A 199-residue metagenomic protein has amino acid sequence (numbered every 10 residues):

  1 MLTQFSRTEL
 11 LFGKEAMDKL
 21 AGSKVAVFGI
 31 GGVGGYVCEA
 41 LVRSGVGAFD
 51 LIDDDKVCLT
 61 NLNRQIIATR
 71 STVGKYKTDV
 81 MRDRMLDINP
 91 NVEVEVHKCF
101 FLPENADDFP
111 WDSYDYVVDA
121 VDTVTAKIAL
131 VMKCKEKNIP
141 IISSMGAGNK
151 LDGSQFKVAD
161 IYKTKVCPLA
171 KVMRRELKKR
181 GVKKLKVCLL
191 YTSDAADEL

Functional and structural regions predicted by a protein language model:
M1-A26: N-terminal charged helix/coil linker that caps or initiates catalytic domains
V33: Hydrophobic/small residue at the entry helix of a nucleotide-binding pocket
R43-A48: Conserved S-adenosyl-L-methionine
D53-I88: Glycine-rich phosphate-binding loop and adjoining beta1-alpha1-beta2 segment of Rossmann-like nucleotide-binding folds
K98-N105: Conserved SAM/SAH-binding loop
N105-D112: Short amphipathic alpha-helix with an adjacent loop that forms part of the alpha/beta core around
Y116-V121, A129-A159: ADP-ribose/adenylate-binding Rossmann-like module
Y191-L199: Single conserved hydrophobic/aromatic residue that forms the stacking wall/gate of nucleotide- or nucleobase-binding
